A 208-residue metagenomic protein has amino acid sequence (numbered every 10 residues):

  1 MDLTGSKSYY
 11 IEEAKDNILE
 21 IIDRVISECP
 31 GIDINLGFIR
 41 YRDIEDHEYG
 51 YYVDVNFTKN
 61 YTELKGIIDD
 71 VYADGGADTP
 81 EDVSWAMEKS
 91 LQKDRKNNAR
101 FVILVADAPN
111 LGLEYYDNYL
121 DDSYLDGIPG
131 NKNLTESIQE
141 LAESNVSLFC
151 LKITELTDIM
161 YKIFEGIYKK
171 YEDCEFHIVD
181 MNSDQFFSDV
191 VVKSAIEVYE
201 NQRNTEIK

Functional and structural regions predicted by a protein language model:
M1-K208: Divalent cation-coordinating acidic motifs and surrounding scaffolds that mediate Ca2+/Mg2+/Mn2+/Zn2+-dependent binding
